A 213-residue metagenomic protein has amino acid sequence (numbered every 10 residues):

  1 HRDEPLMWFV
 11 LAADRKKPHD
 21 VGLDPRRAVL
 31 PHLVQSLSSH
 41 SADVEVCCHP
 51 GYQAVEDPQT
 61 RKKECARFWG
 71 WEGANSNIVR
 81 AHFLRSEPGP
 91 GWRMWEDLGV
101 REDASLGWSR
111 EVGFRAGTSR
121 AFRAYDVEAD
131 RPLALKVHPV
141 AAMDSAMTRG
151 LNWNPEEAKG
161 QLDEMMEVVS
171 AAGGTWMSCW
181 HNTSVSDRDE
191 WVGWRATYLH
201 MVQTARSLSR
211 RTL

Functional and structural regions predicted by a protein language model:
H1-H138, M143, L151-C179, V185-L213: Catalytic alpha-helical scaffold of carbohydrate-active enzymes acting on polysaccharides/glycoconjugates
